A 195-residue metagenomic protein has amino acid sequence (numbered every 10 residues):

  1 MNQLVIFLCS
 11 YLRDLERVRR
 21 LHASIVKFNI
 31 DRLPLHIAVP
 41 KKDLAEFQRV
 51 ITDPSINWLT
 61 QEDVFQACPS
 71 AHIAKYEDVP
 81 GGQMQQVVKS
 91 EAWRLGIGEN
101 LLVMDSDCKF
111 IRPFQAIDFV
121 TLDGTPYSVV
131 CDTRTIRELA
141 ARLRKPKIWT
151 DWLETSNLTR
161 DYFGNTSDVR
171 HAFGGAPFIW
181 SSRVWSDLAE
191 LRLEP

Functional and structural regions predicted by a protein language model:
M1-A23: N-proximal low-complexity "stem/linker" segments adjacent to membrane-targeting elements
A23-L33: Short, acidic, metal-binding catalytic loop of nucleotide-sugar glycosyltransferases
R32-D43, L59-D63: Short beta-strand/loop segment that forms part of the nucleotide-sugar
E46-L95: Active-site-proximal specificity loops/subdomain of glycosyltransferases
L101: Short aromatic/hydrophobic "clamp" motif used to bind/position activated sugar donors
M104-D105: Active-site acidic Asp-centered loop
K109-K145: Conserved donor-nucleotide/metal-binding helix-loop-beta segment in metal-dependent transferases, i.e., the alpha-helix
S156-P195: Catalytic core and acceptor-binding pocket of nucleotide-sugar-dependent glycosyltransferases
